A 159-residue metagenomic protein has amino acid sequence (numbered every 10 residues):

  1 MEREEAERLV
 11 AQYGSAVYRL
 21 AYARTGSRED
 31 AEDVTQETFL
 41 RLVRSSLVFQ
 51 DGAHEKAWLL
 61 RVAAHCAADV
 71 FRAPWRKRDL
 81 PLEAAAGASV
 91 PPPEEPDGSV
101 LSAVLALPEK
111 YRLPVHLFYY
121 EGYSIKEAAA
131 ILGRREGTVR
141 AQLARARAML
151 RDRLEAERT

Functional and structural regions predicted by a protein language model:
M1-R19, E29-E32, V43, R112: A short, charge-rich alpha-helical start-of-domain segment used by transcription regulators
E4-E7, P81, A130-I131, A148-T159: C-terminal edge and immediately downstream basic/flexible tail or linker adjoining helix-turn-helix-like DNA-binding
G14, Y18, F39, P108 (+2 more regions): C-terminal flanking helix
R19, D33-L40, A53-H65: Structural recognition of an alpha-helix C-terminal capping motif at a helix-to-coil junction
R44-Q50, L60-L82, R145: Arg/Lys-rich amphipathic alpha helix in sigma70-family domain 2
A64, A68, L132-A156: DNA-recognition helix of helix-turn-helix
D69, K77-V104, S124: Internal acidic/polar
P114-F118: A short pre-motif secondary-structure segment
